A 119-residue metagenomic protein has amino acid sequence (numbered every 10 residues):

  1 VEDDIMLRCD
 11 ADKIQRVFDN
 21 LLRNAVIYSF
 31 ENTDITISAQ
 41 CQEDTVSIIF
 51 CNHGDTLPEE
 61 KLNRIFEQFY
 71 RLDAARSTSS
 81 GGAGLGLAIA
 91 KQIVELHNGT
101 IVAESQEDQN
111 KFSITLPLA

Functional and structural regions predicted by a protein language model:
M6-C9: Conserved micro-motifs of the catalytic ATP-binding
I14-Q15: A residue-level detector for a conserved hydrophobic packing site within the catalytic ATP-binding domain
A25-V26: Short helix-loop "hinge" at the ATP-lid/N-box region of the Bergerat-fold HATPase_c
N32-D44: Short beta-strand/loop element within the Bergerat-fold HATPase_c
L57-R71: Short conserved segment of the HATPase_c
G86, A90: Short alpha-helical Gxxx[C/S/T] motif in the catalytic ATP-binding
N98-G99: Conserved glycine-rich
